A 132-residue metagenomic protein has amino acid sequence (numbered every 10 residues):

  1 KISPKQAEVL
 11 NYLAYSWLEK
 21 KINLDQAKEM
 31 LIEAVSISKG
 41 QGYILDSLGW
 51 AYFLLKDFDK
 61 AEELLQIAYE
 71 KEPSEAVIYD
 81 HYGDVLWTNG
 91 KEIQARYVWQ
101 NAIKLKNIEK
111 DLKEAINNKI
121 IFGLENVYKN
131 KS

Functional and structural regions predicted by a protein language model:
A7-E8, G42-Y43, A76-V77, K110: Helix-start (N-cap) detector for alpha-helical repeat units in TPR-like alpha-solenoids, especially tetratricopeptide
Y12, S47, H81, A115-K119: Canonical tetratricopeptide repeat
Y15-S16, W50, D84: Residue-level recognition of tetratricopeptide repeat
E19-K20, L54, T88, I121-N126: Register position in tetratricopeptide repeats
E33-A34, I67-A68, N101-A102: Canonical positions in the second alpha-helix
